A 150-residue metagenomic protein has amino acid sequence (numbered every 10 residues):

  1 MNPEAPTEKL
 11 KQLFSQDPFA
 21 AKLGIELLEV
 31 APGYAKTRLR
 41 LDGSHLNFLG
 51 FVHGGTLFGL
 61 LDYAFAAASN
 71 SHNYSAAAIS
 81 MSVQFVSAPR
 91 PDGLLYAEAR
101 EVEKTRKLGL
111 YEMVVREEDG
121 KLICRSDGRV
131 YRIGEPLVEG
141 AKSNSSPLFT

Functional and structural regions predicted by a protein language model:
M1-T150: Terminal targeting signals and extreme-terminal segments of soluble enzymes
